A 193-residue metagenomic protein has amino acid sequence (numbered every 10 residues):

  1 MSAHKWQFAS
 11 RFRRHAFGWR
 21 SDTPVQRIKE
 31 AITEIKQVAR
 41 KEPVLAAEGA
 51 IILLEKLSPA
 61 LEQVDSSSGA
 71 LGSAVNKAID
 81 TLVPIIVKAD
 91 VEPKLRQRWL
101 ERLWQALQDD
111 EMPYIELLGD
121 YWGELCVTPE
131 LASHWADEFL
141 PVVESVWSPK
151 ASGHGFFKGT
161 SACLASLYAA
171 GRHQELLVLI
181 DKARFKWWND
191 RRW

Functional and structural regions predicted by a protein language model:
M1-W193: Eukaryote-biased, non-catalytic alpha-solenoid scaffold regions
